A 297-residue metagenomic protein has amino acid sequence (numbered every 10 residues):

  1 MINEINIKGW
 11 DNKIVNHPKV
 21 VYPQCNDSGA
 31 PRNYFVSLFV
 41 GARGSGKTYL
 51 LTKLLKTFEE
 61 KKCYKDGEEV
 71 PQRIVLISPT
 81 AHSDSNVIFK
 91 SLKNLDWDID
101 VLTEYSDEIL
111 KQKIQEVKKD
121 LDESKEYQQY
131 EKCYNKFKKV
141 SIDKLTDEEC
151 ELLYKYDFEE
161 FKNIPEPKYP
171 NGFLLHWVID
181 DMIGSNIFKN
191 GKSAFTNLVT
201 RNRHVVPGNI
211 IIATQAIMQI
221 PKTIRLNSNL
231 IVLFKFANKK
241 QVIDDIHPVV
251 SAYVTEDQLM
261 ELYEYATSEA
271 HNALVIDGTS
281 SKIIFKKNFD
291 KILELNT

Functional and structural regions predicted by a protein language model:
M1-C25: N-terminal pre-Walker A segment at the start of P-loop NTPase domains
P23-C25, F35-Q72, P79-S83, F89 (+3 more regions): Conserved P-loop NTPase motor cores
R32: Residues immediately N-terminal to the Walker A/P-loop in ABC ATPase nucleotide-binding domains
N86-I88, K286-K287: Short conserved micro-motifs at the rims of enzyme active sites and ligand-binding pockets
N94-I109, F234: Short acidic-hydrophobic, aromatic-tinged amphipathic segments that line or gate anion-handling sites
L110, I114, K118: Short, small/polar-rich loop/turn modules that mediate ligand/substrate recognition or access, typified
V254-N296: Conserved AAA+ ATPase small/helical "lid" subdomain
